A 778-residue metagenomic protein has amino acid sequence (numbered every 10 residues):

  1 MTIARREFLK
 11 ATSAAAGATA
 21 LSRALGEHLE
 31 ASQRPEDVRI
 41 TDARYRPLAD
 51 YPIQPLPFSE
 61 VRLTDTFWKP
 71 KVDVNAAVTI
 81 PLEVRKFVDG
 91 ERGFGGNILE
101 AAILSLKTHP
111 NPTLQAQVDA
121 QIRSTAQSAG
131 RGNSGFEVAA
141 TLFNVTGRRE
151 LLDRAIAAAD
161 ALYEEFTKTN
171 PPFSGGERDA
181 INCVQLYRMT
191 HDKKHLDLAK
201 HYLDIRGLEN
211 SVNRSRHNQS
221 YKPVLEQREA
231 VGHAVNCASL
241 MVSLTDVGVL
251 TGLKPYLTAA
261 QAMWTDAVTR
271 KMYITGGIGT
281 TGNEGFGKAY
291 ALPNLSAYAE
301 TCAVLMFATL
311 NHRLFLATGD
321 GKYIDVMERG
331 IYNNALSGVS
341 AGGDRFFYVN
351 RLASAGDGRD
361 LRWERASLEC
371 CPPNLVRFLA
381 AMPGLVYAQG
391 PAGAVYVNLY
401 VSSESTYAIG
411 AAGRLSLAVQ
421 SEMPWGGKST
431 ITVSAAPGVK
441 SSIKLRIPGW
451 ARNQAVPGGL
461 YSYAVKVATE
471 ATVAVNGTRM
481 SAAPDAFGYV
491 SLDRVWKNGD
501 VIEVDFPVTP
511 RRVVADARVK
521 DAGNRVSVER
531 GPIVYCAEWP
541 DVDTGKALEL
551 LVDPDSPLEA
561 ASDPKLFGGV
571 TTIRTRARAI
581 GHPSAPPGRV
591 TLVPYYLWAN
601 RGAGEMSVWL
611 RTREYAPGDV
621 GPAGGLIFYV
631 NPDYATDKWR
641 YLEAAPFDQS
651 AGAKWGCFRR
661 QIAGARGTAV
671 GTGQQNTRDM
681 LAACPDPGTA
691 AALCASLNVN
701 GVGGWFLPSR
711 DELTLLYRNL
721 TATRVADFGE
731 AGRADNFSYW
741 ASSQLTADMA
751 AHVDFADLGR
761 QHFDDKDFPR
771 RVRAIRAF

Functional and structural regions predicted by a protein language model:
M1-I3: Secretory targeting signals
E7-H28: N-terminal export signals
E36-V38, V72, A199, A260 (+6 more regions): C-terminal beta-rich recognition modules with glycine/proline-rich loops and embedded aromatic residues
D37-P112, G132-T146, R154, G176-K194 (+3 more regions): Aromatic (Trp/Tyr) and acidic
I98, P112-S134, G207, K271-T280: Helix-terminus loop motifs that line ligand-binding clefts
L152-N170: Asp-box/WD-like beta-propeller blade repeats and closely related beta-sheet repeat scaffolds
Y615, P632, P687-T689, G703-G704 (+1 more regions): C-terminal, surface-exposed recognition/capping segments
Y615-V699, F737, M749-H752, K766-I775: Extracellular adhesion/carbohydrate-recognition regions
